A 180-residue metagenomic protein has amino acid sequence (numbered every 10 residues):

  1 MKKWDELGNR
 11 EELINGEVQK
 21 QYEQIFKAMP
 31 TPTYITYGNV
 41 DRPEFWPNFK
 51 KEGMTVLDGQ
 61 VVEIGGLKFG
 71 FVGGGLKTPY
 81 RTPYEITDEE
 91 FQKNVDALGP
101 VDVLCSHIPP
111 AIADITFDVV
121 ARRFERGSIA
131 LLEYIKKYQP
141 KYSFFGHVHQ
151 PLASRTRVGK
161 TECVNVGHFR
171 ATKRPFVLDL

Functional and structural regions predicted by a protein language model:
M1-I64, V166: Core catalytic region of metal-dependent phosphoesterases/phosphodiesterases, especially metallo-beta-lactamase-like
M1-Y22, D102-Q139: Active-site-proximal segments of metal-dependent phosphoesterases and phosphodiesterases across multiple
Q19-K27, W46, Q92-V95, S128-I135 (+1 more regions): Short amphipathic alpha-helical segments and helix-helix/interface helices
M29-T33, Y138-Y142, G159-T161: A short helix->loop->beta-strand "cap" motif at the edges of active sites that frequently abuts
T36-W46, K77-Y80, P110-I115, P140-T156 (+1 more regions): Active-site environment of divalent metal-dependent phosphoester hydrolases
G38, F69, L104, L131 (+3 more regions): Divalent metal-coordination and catalytic microenvironments
V61-G66, T82-P83, A130-Y138, P151-L180: Binuclear metal-dependent phosphoesterase catalytic core
G65-V103, A121-E133: Binuclear metal-dependent hydrolase catalytic cores centered on His/Asp/Glu-rich metal-binding motifs
